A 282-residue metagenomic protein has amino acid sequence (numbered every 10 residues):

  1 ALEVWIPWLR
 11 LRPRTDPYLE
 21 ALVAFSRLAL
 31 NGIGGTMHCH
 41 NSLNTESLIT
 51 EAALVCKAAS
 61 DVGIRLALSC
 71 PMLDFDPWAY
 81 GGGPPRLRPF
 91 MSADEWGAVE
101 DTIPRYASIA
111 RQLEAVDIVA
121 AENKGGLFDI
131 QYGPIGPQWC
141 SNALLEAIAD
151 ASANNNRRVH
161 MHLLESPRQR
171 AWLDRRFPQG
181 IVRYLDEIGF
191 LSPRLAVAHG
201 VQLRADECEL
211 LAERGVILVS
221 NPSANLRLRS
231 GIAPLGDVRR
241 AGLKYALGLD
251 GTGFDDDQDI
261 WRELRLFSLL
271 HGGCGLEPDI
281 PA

Functional and structural regions predicted by a protein language model:
A1-R65, I109-G125: Alpha-helical scaffold segments that flank or form the walls of functional sites
A24, L28, I217, N225-R227 (+1 more regions): C-terminal helical cap
G32, A59, Y132, H162 (+5 more regions): Divalent metal-coordination and catalytic microenvironments
S42, M72-D74, G136-Q138, E165-P167 (+3 more regions): Active-site-proximal loop/turn and secondary-structure-junction residues that shape catalytic pockets, frequently
T50-A198: Metal-coordinating catalytic core of metallo-dependent amide/deamination hydrolases
S152-R158, F190-P193, L210-V219, R240-Y245 (+1 more regions): Glycine-enriched alpha-helix->loop->beta-strand junction motifs that scaffold or abut catalytic
E187-R194, G236-A282: His/Asp/Glu-enriched, well-ordered alpha-helical/loop segment that forms or immediately abuts the divalent-metal
A205-D206, A212-D250: A conserved active-site cap/scaffold subdomain adjacent to cofactor or substrate pockets
